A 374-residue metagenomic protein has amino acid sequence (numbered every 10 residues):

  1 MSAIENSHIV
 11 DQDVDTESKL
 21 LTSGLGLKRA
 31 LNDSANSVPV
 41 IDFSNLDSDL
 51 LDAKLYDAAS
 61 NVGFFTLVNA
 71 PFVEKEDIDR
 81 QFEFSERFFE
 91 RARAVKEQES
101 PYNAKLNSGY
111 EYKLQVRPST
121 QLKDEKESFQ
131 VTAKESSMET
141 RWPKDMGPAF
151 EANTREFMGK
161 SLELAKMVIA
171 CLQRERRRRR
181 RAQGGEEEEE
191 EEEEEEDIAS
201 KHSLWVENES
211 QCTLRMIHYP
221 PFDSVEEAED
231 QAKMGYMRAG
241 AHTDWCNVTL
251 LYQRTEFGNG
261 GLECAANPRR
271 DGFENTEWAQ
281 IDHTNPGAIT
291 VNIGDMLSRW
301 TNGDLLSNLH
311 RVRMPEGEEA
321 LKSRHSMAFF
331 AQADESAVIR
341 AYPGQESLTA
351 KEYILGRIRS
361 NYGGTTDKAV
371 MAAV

Functional and structural regions predicted by a protein language model:
S2-V374: Peripheral, non-catalytic segments flanking oxidoreductase cores
